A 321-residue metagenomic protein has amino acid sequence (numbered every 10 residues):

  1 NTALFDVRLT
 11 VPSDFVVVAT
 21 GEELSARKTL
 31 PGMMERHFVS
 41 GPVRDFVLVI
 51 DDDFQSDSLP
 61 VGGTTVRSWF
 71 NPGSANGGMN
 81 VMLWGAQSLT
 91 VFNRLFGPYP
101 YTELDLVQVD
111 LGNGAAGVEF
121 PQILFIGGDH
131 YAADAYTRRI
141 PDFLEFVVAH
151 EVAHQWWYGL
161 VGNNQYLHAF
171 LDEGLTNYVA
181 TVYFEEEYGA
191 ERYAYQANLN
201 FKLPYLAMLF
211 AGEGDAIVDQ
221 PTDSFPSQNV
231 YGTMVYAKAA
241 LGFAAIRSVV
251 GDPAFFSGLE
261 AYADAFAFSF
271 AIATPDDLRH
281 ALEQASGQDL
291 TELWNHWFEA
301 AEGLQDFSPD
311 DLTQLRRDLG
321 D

Functional and structural regions predicted by a protein language model:
N1, P72-S74, V161-G162, P221-N229 (+2 more regions): Flexible glycine/proline-enriched surface loops and loop-helix/loop-strand junctions
N1-A149, A190: Hydrophobic helix-coil surface modules that form long, contiguous segments used for peptide/substrate interaction
A3, G77, V81-S88, I140 (+10 more regions): Stable alpha-helical elements in mature extracytoplasmic
G63, L124, H150-Q155, L209-D223: Active-site-adjacent bridging/hinge elements
V81-M82, Q165-E173, Q228-V235, F268-A273: Active-site metal-coordination segments of metallo-dependent hydrolases
L83-A86, V91, G127-F201: Zinc-dependent metallopeptidase catalytic helix centered on the HExxH motif and its immediate flanking segment
P98-P100, E187, E191-Y193, F225 (+1 more regions): Amphipathic alpha-helical substructures
V109-L111, R138-F143, D215, P221-Y231 (+1 more regions): Active-site-adjacent structural elements in folded domains
